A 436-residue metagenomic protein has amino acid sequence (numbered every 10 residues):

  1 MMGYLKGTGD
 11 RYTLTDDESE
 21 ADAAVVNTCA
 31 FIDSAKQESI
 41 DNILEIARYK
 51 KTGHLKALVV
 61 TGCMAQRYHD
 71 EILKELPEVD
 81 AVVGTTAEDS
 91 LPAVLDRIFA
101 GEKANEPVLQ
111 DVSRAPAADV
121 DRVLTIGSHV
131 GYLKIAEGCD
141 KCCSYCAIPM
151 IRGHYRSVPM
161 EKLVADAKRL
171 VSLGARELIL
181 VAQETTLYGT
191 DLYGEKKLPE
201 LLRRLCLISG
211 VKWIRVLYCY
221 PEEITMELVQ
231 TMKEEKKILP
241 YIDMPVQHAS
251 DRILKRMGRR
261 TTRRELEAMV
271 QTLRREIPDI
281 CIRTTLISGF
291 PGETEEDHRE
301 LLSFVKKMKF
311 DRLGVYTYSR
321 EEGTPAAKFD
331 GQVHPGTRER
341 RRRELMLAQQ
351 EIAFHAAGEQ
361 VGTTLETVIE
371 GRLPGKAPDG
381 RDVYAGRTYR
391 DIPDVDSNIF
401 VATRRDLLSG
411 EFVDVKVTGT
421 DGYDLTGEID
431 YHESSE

Functional and structural regions predicted by a protein language model:
M1-Y188, E227, I242, R263-R275 (+5 more regions): Proteins enriched for Cys/Gly/acidic motifs involved in redox and nucleic-acid/cofactor modification
A57-G62, R67, S172-H298, K306: Conserved SAM/AdoMet-binding glycine-rich loop
D80, R176, K212, D311 (+3 more regions): Short acidic/polar active-site loop segments enriched in Thr and Asp
I126-H129, C139-D140, I238, H248 (+6 more regions): Short flexible coil/turn linkers enriched for glycine and charged/polar residues that connect secondary-structure
L163, L180, V216, M244 (+6 more regions): Conserved, mostly hydrophobic/aromatic
A182, Y218, V246-H248, T284-S288 (+6 more regions): Active-site proximal loops enriched in glycine and acidic residues that flank catalytic Cys/His/Asp and coordinate
G189-G210, R256-R260, R320-E351: Radical SAM enzyme [4Fe-4S]-AdoMet core and its adjacent flexible, acidic and glycine-rich loops/tails across
K328-E436: Terminal RNA-binding accessory module
